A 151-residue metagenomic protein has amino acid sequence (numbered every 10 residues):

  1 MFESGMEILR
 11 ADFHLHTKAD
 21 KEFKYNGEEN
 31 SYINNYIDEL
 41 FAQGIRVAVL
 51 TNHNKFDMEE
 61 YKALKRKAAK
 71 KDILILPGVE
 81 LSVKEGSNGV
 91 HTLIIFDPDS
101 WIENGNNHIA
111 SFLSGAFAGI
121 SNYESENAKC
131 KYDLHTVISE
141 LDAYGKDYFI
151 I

Functional and structural regions predicted by a protein language model:
M1-N88: An N-terminally biased module of ancient metal coordination in phosphate/nucleic-acid-related enzymes
Y61-I151: Extended substrate/RNA-proximal surfaces in nucleic-acid metabolism proteins
